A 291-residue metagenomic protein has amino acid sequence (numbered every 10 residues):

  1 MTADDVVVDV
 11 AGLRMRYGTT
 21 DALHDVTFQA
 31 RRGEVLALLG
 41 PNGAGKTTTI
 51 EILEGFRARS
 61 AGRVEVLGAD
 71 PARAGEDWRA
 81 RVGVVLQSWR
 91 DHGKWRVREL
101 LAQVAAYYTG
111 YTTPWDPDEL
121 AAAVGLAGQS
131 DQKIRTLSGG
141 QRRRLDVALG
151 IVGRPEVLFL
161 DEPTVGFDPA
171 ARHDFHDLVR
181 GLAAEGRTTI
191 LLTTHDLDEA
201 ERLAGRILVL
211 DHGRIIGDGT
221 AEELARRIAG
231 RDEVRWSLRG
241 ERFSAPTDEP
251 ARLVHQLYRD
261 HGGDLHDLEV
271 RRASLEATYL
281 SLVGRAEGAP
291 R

Functional and structural regions predicted by a protein language model:
E54: Helix-to-loop junction immediately C-terminal to a conserved catalytic motif
G62-R73, W78: Conserved ABC transporter NBD signature motif
A102, A106, T112-Q129: Conserved ABC ATPase "signature" region
K133-L137: Conserved ABC ATPase signature
L158-E162: Catalytic Walker B motif of ABC-type/P-loop ATPase nucleotide-binding domains
F175-L253: ABC transporter nucleotide-binding domain
E223-R291: Short, charged/small-residue-rich alpha-helical element at the C-terminal edge of ABC transporter nucleotide-binding
